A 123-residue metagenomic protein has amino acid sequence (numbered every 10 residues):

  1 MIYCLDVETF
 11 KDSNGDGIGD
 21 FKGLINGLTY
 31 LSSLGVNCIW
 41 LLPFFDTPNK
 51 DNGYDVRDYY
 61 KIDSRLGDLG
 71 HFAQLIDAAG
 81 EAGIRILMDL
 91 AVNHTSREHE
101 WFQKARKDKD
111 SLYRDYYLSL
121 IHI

Functional and structural regions predicted by a protein language model:
M1-I121: Acidic/aromatic-lined carbohydrate-recognition and catalytic surfaces of CAZymes acting on diverse glycans
